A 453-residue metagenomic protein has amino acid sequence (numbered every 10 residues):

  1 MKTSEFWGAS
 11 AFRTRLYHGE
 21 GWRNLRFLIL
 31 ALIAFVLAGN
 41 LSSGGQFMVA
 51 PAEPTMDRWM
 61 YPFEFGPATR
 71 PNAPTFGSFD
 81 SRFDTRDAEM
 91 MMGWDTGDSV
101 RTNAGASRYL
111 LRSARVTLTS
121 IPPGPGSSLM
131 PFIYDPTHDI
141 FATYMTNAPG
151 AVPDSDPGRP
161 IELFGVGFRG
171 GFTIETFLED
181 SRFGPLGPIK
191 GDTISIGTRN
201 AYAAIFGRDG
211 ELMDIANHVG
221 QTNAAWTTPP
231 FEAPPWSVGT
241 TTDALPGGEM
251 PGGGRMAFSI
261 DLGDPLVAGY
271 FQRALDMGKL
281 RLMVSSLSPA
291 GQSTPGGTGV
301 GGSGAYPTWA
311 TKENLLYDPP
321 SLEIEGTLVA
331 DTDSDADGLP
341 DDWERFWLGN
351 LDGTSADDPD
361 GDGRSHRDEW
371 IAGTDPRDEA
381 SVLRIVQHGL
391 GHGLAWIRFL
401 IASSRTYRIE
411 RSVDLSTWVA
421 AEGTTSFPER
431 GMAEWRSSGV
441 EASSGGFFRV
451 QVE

Functional and structural regions predicted by a protein language model:
M1-N24: N-terminal secretory signal peptides that target proteins for export/translocation
F27-G39: Bacterial N-terminal signal peptides
S43-T102, A224-T227, E232, V238 (+4 more regions): Flexible, small-residue-rich N-terminal segments that precede or flank a structured functional core
F47-P54, G239, D243-A330: Proprotein-processing/basic-patch segments
W94, S107-P122, L322: A short beta-strand element within beta-rich, extracytoplasmic domains of secreted/secretory-pathway proteins
L118-L129, A290-Q292: Extended, low-complexity, turn-rich repeat/linker tracts enriched in Gly/Pro/Ser/Thr and Asp/Glu that occur
P123-L262: Beta-strand-rich interaction/scaffold domains
V329-E453: Short, composition-biased motifs enriched in small/polar/acidic residues
